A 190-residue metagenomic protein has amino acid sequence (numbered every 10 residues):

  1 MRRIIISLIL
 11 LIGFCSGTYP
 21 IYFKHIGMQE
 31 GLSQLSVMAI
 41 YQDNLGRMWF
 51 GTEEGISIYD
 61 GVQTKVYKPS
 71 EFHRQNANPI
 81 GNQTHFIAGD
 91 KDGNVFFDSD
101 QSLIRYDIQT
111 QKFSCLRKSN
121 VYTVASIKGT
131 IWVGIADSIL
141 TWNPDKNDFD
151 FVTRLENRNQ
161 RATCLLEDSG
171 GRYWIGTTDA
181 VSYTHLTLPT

Functional and structural regions predicted by a protein language model:
M1-L186: Carboxylate-rich, polar loop motifs that coordinate divalent cations or form catalytic acidic clusters
